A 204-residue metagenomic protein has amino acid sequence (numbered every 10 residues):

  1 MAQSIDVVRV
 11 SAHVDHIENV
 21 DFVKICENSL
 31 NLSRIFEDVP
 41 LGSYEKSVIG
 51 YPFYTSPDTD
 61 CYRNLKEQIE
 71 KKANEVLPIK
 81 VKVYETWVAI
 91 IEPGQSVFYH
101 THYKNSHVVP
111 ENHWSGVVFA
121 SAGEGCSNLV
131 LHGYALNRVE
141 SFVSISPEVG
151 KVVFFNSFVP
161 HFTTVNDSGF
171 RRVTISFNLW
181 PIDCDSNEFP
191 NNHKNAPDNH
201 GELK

Functional and structural regions predicted by a protein language model:
M1-I79, S96, L203: Non-heme Fe(II)/2-oxoglutarate
R9-A12, H113, R172: Short hydrophobic/aromatic beta-strand or adjacent loop that forms the aromatic wall/cage of a ligand/substrate-binding
E18, F119-S121, N178-I182: Solvent-exposed residues in well-ordered beta-strands and their adjoining turns, especially edge/terminal strands
G50-N64, Y99, V117-E124, N192-G201: Short N-terminal helix-initiation segments at or just after the protein's N-terminus
I69, L129-L131, I175: Hydrophobic beta-strand residues in large extracellular and virion-surface proteins
K82, W87-F158, T164, F170 (+1 more regions): Catalytic core of non-heme Fe(II) oxygenases with the double-stranded beta-helix
V130, F177-K204: Double-stranded beta-helix
G169-L179: A short alpha/beta connector and helix-capping loop motif
